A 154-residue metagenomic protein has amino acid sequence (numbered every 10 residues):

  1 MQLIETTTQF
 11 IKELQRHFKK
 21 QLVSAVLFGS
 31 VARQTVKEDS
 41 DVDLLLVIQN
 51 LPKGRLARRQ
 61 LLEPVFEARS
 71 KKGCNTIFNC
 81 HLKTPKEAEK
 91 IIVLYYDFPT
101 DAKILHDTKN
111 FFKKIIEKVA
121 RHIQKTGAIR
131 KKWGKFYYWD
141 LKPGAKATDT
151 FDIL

Functional and structural regions predicted by a protein language model:
M1-S24, A32-E38, Q49-L154: Catalytic core of pol beta-like nucleotidyltransferases
D43-L46: Short beta-strand->loop micro-motif that forms the acidic, two-metal-ion catalytic signature in nucleotide-processing
